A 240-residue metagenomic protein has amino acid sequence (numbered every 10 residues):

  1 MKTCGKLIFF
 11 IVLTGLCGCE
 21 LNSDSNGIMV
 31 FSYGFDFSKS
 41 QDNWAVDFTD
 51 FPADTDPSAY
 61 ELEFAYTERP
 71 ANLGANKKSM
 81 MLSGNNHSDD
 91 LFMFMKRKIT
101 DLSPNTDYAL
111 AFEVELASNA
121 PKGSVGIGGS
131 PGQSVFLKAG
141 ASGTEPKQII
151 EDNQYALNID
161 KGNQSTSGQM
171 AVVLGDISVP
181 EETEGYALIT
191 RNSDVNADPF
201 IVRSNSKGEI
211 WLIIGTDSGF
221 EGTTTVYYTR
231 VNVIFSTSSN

Functional and structural regions predicted by a protein language model:
G15-G34: Bacterial Sec-dependent N-terminal signal peptides
F64-F94: Surface-exposed, low-complexity/disordered Ser/Thr/Gly/Pro/Asn-rich loops and linkers
H87-S103, R191-P199, Y228-R230: Short beta-strands within extracellular/lumenal beta-sheet-rich domains
T106-G123, I214-T216: A short beta-strand element within beta-rich, extracytoplasmic domains of secreted/secretory-pathway proteins
L116-Q133, E145-P146, F220-T223: Extended, low-complexity, turn-rich repeat/linker tracts enriched in Gly/Pro/Ser/Thr and Asp/Glu that occur
F136-T183: Beta-strand-rich interaction/scaffold domains
D176-E181, I189-N196, I213-G222: Short beta-strand-plus-loop segments that form exposed binding edges in beta-rich domains
I201-T216: Noncatalytic modules at the cell exterior or secretory-pathway interfaces, chiefly beta-strand-rich lectin/adhesion
